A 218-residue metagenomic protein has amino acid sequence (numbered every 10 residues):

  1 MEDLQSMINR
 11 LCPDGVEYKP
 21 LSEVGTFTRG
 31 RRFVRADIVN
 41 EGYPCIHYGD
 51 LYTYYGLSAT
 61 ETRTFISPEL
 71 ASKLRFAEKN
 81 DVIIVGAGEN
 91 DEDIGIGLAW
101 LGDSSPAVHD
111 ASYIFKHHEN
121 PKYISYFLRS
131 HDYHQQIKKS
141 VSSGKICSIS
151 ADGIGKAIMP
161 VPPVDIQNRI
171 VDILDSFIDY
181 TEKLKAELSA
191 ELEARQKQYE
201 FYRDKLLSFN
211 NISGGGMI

Functional and structural regions predicted by a protein language model:
M1-I218: Charged, alpha-helix-forming regions
